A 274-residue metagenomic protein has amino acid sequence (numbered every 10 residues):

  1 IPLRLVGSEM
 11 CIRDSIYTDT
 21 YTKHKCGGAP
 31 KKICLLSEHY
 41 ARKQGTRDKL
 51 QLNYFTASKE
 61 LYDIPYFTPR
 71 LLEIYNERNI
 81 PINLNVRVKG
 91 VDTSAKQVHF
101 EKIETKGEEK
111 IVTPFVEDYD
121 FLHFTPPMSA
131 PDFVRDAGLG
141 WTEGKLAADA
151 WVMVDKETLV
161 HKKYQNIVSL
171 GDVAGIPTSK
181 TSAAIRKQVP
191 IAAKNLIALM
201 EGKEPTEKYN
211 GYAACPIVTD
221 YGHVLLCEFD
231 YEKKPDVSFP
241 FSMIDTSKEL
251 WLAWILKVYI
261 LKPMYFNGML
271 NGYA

Functional and structural regions predicted by a protein language model:
I1-I12: Single conserved hydrophobic/aromatic residue that forms the stacking wall/gate of nucleotide- or nucleobase-binding
S8, D118-K187, I197-A198: FAD-site-proximal beta/loop scaffold in flavoenzymes
E9, T18, K25-L36, Y40-A41 (+7 more regions): Residues forming the flavin
R13-H24, Y54: Short hydrophobic beta-strand segments
D14, K49-N53, N166: Residues at the starts of beta-strands that form the adenosine-phosphate
E38, R42-D149, E204: A Rossmann-like FAD-binding core segment of flavoenzymes
H39, I185-G211: Internal hydrophobic alpha-helix adjacent to the cofactor/substrate pocket in enzyme cavities
L226-A274: C-terminal auxiliary extensions adjacent to catalytic cores
